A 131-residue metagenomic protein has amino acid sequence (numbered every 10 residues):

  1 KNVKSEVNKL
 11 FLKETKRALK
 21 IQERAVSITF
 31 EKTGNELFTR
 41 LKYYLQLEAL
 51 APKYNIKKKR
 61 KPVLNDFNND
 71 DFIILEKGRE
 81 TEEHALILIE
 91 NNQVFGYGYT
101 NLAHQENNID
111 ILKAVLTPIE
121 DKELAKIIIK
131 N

Functional and structural regions predicted by a protein language model:
N2-N131: Acidic, glycine-enriched active-site microenvironments
